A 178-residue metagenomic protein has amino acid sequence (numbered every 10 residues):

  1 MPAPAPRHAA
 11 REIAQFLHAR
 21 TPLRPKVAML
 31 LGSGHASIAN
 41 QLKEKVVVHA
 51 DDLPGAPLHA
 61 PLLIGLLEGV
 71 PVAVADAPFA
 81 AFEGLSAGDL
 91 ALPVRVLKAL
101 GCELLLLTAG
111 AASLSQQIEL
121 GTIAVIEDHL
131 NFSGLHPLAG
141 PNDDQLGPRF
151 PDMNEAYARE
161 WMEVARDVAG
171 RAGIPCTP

Functional and structural regions predicted by a protein language model:
M1-M153: Metabolite-binding pocket within alpha/beta catalytic cores that recognizes anionic/polar moieties
N154-P178: Active-site rim beta-loop-alpha module in soluble metabolic enzymes
